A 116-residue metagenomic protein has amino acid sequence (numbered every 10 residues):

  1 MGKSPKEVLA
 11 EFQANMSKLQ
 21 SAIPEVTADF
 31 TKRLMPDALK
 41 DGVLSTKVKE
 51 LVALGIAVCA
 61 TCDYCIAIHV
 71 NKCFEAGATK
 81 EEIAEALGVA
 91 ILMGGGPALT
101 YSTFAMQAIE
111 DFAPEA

Functional and structural regions predicted by a protein language model:
M1-V48, T100-A116: Acidic, glycine/proline-rich low-complexity segments that act as flexible tails and inter-domain linkers
Q20, G42, I56-D63, G77: Residues at alpha-helix boundaries and short interhelical turns
M35-P36, A53, V70-F74, L87-G88: Amphipathic alpha-helical segments within well-ordered protein domains
D37-D41, G55, A90-M93: Alpha-helix C-capping/helix-to-loop hinge sites
D41-L51, C65-E82: Amphipathic alpha-helical hairpins
V52, I56-I68, M93: Short, thiol/selenol-centered motifs that function as redox-active sites or metal-ligating centers
G77-G88, A113-A116: Charge-rich, acidic-biased intrinsically disordered regions
A84-A108: C-terminal structural segments of small proteins and small subunits
